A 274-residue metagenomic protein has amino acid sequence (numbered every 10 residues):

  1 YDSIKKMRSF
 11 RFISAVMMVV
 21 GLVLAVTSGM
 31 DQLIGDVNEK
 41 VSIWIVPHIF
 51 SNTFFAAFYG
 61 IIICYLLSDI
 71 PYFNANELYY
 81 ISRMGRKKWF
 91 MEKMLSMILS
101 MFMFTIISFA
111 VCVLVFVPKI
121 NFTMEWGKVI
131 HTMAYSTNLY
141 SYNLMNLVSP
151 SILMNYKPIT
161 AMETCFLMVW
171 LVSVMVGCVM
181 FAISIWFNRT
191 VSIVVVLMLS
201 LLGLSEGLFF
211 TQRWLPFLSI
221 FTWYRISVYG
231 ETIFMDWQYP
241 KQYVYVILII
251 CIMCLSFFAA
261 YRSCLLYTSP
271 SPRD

Functional and structural regions predicted by a protein language model:
Y1-A15: Aromatic- and glycine-rich beta-strand/loop motifs that create alpha-glucan
D2, L208-S263: Alpha-helical transmembrane segments of multi-pass integral membrane proteins, characterized by long hydrophobic
G21-I70, M91-I185, G207, T222-Y243: Secretory targeting signals
A75-E77, A182: A residue-level signal for alpha-helical anchor/packing sites in multi-pass solute transporters
Y80-R86: Short helix-to-coil transition segments within interhelical loops that connect adjacent transmembrane helices
V191-L204: Central hydrophobic cores of alpha-helical transmembrane segments in multi-pass integral membrane proteins
Y267-D274: Conserved small/polar residues in nucleotide/adenosyl-binding loops
